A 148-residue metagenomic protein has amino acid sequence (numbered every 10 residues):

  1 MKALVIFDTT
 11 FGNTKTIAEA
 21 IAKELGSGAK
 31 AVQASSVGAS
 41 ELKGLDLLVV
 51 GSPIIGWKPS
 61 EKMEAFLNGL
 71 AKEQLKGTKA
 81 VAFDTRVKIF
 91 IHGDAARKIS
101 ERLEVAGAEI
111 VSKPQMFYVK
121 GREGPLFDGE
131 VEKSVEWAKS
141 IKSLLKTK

Functional and structural regions predicted by a protein language model:
A3, N13-T16, A22-V32, G44-K148: FMN-binding flavodoxin-like domain, especially the glycine-rich phosphate-binding loop
F7-F11: Aromatic-flanked redox-active Cys/Sec active sites in thiol-based oxidoreductases, especially the WC-centered
A34-V37: Conserved SAM/SAH-binding loop
